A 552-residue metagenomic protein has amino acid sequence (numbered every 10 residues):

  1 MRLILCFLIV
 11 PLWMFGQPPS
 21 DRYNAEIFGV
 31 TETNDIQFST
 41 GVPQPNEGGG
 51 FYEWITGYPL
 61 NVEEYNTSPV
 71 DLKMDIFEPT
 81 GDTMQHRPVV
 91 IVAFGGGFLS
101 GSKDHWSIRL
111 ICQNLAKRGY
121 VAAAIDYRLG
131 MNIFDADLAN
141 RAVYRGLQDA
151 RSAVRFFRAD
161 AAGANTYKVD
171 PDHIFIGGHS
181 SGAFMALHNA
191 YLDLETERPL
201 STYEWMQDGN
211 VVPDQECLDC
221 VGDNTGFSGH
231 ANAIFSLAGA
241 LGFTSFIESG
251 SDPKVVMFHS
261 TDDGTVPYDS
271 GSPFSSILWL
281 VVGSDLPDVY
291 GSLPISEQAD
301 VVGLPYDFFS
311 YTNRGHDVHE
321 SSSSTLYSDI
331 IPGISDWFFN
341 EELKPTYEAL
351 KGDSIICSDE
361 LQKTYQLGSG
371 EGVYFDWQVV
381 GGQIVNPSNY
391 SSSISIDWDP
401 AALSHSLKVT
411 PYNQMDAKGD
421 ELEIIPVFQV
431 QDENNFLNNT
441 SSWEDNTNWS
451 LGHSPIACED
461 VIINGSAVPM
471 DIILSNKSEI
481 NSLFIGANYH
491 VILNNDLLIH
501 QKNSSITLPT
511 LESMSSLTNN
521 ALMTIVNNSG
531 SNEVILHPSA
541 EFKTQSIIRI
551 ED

Functional and structural regions predicted by a protein language model:
P18-M84: N-terminal cap/lid segment of alpha/beta-hydrolase-fold proteins
D82-R87, A93-F134, L241-T244, G264-Y268: Short substrate-entry loop that stabilizes the transition state in hydrolases
S152-S251: Primarily recognizes the serine-hydrolase "nucleophile elbow" in alpha/beta-hydrolase and SGNH/GDSL folds
N210-V302: The feature captures the conserved acid-bearing segment of alpha/beta-hydrolase catalytic domains
V289-E348: C-terminal catalytic histidine-bearing segment of alpha/beta-hydrolase fold enzymes
E360-S369: A short beta-strand segment in extracellular, disulfide-stabilized domains
S369-D376: Solvent-exposed loop segments of extracellular immunoglobulin-like
Q431-D552: Extracellular beta-sheet-rich ligand-binding/adhesion modules
